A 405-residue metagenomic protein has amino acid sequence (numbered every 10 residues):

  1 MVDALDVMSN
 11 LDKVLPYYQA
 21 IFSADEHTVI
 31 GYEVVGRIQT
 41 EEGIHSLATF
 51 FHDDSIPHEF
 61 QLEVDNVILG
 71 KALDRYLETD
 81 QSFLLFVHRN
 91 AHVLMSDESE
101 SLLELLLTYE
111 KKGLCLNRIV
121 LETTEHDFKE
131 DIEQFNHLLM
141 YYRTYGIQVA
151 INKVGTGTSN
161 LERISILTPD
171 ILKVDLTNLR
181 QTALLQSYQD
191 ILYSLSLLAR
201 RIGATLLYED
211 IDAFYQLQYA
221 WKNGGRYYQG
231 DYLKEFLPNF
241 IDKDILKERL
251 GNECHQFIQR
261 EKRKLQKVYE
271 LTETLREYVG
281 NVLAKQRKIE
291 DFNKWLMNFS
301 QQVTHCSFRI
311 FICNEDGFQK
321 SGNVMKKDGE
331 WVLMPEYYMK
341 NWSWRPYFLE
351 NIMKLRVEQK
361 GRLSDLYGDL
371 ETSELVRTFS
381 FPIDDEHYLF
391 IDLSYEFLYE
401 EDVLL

Functional and structural regions predicted by a protein language model:
M1-A20, N281-S307, E336-L370: Short, basic/aromatic recognition patches
V2-K112, H305, F311: Bacterial c-di-GMP phosphodiesterase EAL domain
V2-S9, K13-L15, Q19, A24-T28 (+7 more regions): EAL-family c-di-GMP phosphodiesterase catalytic domain
Y18-G43, H88-D97, F128, T158 (+3 more regions): Sensory/regulatory domains in signal-transduction proteins
I38-D54, E235-N239, K326-W342, E400-L404: A short, polar/charged loop-to-alpha-helix boundary motif
Q39-N66, A91-E100, Y109-Y142, N178-S194 (+1 more regions): EAL-type cyclic di-GMP phosphodiesterase domain
E235, N239-G251, H387-L405: Sensory coupling linkers of modular signal transduction proteins
I310-I352: Extracellular/periplasmic ligand-sensing ectodomains of membrane signal-transduction proteins
